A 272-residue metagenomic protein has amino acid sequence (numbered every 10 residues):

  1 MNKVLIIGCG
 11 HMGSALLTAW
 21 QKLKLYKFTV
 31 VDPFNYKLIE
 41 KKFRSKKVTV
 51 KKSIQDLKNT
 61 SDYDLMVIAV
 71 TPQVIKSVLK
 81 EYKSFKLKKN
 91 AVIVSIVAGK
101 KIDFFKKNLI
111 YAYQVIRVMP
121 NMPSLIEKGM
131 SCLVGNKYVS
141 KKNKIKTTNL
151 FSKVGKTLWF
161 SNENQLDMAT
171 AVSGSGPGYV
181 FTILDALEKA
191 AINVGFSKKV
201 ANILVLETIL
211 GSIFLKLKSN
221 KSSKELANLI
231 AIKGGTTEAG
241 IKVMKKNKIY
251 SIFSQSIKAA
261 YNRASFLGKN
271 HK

Functional and structural regions predicted by a protein language model:
M1-T60, L65, K128-G129, I192-N193: NAD(P)+-binding Rossmann beta1-loop-alpha1 motif at the extreme N-terminus of oxidoreductases
N2, Y26, V48, A91 (+2 more regions): A structural micro-motif
G8-S14, D185-K189, F196-N202, K221-L229 (+2 more regions): Small-residue (G/A/S/T)-rich helix-start motifs and N-terminal tracts that mark the onset
L16, V31, I39, I54-L133 (+1 more regions): Rossmann-like NAD(P)(H) cofactor-binding subdomain of soluble oxidoreductases
F104, N108-Q114, M130-M168, Y179-K218 (+1 more regions): Internal alpha-helical scaffold of NAD(P)-dependent oxidoreductase catalytic cores
V115, L166-A171, S223-N228: Short pre-catalytic strand/loop immediately N-terminal to key active-site residues, enriched for Gly-Thr
L206-K272: NAD(P)-dependent Rossmann-like dehydrogenase/reductase catalytic/cofactor-binding core
